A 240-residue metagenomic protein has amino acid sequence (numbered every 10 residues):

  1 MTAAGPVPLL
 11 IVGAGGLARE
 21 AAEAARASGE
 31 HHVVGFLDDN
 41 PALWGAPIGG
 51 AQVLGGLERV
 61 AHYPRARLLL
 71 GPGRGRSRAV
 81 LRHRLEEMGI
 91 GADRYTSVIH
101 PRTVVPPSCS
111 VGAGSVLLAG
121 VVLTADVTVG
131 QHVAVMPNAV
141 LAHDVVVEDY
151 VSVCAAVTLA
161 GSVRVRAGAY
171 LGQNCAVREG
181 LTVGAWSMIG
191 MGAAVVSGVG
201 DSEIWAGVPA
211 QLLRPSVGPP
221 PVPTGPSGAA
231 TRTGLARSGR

Functional and structural regions predicted by a protein language model:
M1-H62: Hydrophobic, well-ordered beta-alpha structural blocks that scaffold small-molecule cofactor pockets
G13, L68, Y95, A142-H143: Generic structural signal for conserved hydrophobic packing positions in ordered secondary structure
G16-R19, R76-S77, A194: Short alpha-helical
A22-A24, V80-R84, V129, G200-D201 (+1 more regions): Short amphipathic alpha-helical segments
P41-V104: Phosphate-bearing ligand-interacting subdomains that bind or position ATP/ADP/UDP/GDP/NAD(P) or nucleotide-linked
S97-L213: Structural signal for interior beta-strand "rungs" in well-ordered beta-sheet cores of soluble enzyme domains
V196, S202, V217-G225: A glycine/serine/threonine-rich, flexible loop-to-helix segment that serves as the NAD(P) cofactor-binding "lid"
A229-R240: Long, low-complexity, intrinsically disordered segments
